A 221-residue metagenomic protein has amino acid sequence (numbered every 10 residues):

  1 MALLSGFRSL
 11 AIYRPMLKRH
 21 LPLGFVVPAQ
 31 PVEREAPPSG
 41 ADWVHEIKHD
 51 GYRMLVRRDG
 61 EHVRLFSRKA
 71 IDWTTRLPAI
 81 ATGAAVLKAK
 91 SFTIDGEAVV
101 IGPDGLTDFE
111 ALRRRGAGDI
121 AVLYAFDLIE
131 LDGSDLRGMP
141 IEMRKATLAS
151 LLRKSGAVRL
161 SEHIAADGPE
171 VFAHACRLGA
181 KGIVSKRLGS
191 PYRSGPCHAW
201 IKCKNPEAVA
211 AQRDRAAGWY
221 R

Functional and structural regions predicted by a protein language model:
M1-R221: Catalytic cores of nucleic-acid ligases and guanylyltransferases
